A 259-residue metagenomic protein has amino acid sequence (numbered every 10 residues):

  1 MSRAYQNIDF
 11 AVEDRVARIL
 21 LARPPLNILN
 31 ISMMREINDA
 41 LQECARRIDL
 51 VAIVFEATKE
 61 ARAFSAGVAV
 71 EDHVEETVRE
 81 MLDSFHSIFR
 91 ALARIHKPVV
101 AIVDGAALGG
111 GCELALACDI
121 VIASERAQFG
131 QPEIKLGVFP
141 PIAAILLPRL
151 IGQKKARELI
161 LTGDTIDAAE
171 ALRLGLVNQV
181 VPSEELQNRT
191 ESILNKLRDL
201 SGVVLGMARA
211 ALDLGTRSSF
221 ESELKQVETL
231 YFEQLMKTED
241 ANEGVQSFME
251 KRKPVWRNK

Functional and structural regions predicted by a protein language model:
M1-D14, C44-I48, T58-A61, E76 (+3 more regions): C-terminal alpha-helix plus adjacent terminal tail
S2, A93-V203, T238, N242-Q246 (+1 more regions): Crotonase-fold acyl-CoA enzyme core
D14-A22, R35-E76, A91-I102, I120 (+2 more regions): A structural preference for short, pocket-lining loop segments at secondary-structure junctions
V74-S84: A short acidic, glycine-rich active-site loop that binds or catalyzes chemistry on phosphate/adenosine moieties
S84, I88, I142-L146, K155 (+3 more regions): Hydrophobic alpha-helical segments typical of transmembrane helices and their membrane-interface/capping positions
